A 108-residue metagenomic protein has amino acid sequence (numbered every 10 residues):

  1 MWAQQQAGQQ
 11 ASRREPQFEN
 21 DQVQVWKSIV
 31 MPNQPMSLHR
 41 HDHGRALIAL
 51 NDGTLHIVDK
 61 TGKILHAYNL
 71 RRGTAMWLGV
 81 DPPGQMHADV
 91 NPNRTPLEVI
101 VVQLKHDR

Functional and structural regions predicted by a protein language model:
A11-S37, D42-I48, V101-V102: A short glycine-rich, His/Asp/Glu-containing loop-to-beta-strand
F18-Q22, G62-D81: Short acidic-glycine-tyrosine-enriched beta hairpin
M31, L50, R71-T74: Residue-level recognition of short, solvent-exposed, well-ordered loop/turn junctions that link secondary-structure
M36-L38, H56-I57, A67, G84-N93: Short beta-strand His + acidic residue motifs that chelate non-heme Fe in jelly-roll/DSBH and cupin folds
H41-K63: Glycine- and acidic-residue-biased ligand/ion/polar-headgroup-sensing regions
D81-D107: Ligand-binding loop in jelly-roll beta-barrel domains
